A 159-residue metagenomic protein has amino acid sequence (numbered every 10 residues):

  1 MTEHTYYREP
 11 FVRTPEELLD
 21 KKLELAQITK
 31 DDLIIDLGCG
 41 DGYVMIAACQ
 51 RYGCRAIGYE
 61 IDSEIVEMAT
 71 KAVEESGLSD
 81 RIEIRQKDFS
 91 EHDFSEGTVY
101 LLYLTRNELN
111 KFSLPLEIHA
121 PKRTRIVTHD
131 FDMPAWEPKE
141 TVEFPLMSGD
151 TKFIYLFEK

Functional and structural regions predicted by a protein language model:
M1-D31: S-adenosyl-L-methionine
D31-G40: Conserved class I S-adenosyl-L-methionine
Y43-Y52: Conserved SAM-binding loop of SAM-dependent methyltransferases across substrates and taxa, primarily the Class I
C54-Y59: Short beta-strand element of Class I
D62: Conserved SAM/SAH-binding beta-strand->alpha-helix loop
E67-E96: S-adenosyl-L-methionine
T98-K111: A short SAM/SAH-binding and catalytic strip from SAM-dependent methyltransferases
E108-K159: C-terminal substrate-binding/active-site "lid" region of AdoMet-derived donor-dependent transferases
